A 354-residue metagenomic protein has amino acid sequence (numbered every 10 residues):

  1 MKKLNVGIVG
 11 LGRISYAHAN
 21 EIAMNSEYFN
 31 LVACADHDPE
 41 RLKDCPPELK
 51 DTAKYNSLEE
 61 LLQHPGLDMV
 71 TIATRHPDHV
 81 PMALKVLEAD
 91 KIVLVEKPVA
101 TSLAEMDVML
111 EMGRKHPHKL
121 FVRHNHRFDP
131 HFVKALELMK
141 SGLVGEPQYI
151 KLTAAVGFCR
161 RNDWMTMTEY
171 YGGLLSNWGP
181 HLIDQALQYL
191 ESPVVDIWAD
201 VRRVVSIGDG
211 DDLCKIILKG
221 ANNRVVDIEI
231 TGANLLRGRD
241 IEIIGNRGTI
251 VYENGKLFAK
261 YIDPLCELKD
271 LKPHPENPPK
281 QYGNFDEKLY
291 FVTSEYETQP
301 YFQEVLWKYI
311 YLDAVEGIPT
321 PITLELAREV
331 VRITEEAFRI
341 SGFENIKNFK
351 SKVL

Functional and structural regions predicted by a protein language model:
M1-L49: N-terminal Rossmann-like dinucleotide-binding module
H18, L49-M112, F302: Beta-loop-alpha module in the N-terminal Rossmann-like domain of NAD(P)-dependent dehydrogenases, especially those
V95-E96, L120-V122, Y252: Hydrophobic residues in well-ordered beta-strands that form the structural core
V108-N125, G145-I150: Rossmann-fold dehydrogenase core element
H118, G145-Y149, R339-L354: C-terminal capping/lid region of NAD(P)-dependent oxidoreductase domains
N125, R247-P321, E325, I346-L354: C-terminal glycine/acidic-rich active-site capping loop/insertion
H126-I207: Predominantly a Rossmann-like dinucleotide-binding segment in NAD(P)-dependent oxidoreductases
N177, D184-P264, E304-I318, E335-E336 (+1 more regions): Contiguous beta-strand/loop segments that form the cofactor/metal-binding neighborhood of enzyme cores
